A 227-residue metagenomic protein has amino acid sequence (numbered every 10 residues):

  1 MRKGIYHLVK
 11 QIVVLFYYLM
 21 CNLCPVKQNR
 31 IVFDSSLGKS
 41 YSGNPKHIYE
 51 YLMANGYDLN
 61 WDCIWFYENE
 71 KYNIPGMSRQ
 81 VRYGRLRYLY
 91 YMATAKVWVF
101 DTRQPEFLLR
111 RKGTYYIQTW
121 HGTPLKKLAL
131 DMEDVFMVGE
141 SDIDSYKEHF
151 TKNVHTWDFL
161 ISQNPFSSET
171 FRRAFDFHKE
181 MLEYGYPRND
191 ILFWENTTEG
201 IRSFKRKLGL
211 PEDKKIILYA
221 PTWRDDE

Functional and structural regions predicted by a protein language model:
M1-L86: N-terminal pre-catalytic "stem/leader" segment of glycosyltransferase-like enzymes
C24-I31, G113, E212-K215: A short, charged/proline- and glycine-enriched loop that marks the coil->beta-strand transition at the N-terminal
I31-D34, Y90-T102: Short N-terminal targeting/anchoring amphipathic segment
S40-A54, A174, P187-E227: Conserved catalytic-core segment of nucleotide-activated headgroup transferases in glycan assembly
E50-D58, A93-T94, E106-Y116: Glycosyltransferases and closely related glycan-assembly transferases that use nucleotide-activated donors
N60-E68, V97-F100, L160-S162: Short, hydrophobic beta-strand segments that form beta-sheet elements in well-ordered domains
Y90-M92, L109, N153, L210: Structural alpha-helical scaffold elements that stabilize or flank donor/cofactor-binding regions in carbohydrate
D101, F107, R111-E199: Active-site-proximal region of nucleotide-activated glycan assembly enzymes, centered on histidine/acidic-rich loops
